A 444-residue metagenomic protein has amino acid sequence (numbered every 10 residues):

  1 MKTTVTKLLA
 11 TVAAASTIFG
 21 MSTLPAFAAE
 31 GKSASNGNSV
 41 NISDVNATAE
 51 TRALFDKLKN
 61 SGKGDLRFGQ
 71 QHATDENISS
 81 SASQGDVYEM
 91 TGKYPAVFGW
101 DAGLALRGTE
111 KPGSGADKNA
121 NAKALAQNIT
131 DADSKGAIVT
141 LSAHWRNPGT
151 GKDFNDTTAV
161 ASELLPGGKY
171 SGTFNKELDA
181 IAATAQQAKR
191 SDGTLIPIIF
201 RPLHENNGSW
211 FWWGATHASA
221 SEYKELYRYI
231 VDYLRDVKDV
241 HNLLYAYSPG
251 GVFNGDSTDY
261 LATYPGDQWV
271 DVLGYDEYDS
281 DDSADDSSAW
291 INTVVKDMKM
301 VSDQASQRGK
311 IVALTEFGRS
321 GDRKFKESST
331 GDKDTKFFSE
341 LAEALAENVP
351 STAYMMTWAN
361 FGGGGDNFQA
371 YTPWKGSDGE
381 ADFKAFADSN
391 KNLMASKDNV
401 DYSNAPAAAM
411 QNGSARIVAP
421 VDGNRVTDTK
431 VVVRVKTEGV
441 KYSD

Functional and structural regions predicted by a protein language model:
K2, F19-S35: Sec-dependent signal peptide cleavage junction
G31-L104: Boundary/entry segment of secreted carbohydrate-active catalytic domains
G62-A73, I78, K310-Q411: Substrate-binding cleft of secreted/luminal carbohydrate-active enzymes
Q70-Q71, R201-L203, Y227-T258, G309-D322 (+2 more regions): Aromatic-lined carbohydrate-recognition surfaces of secreted/lumenal glycan-active proteins
S79-V87, K123-A126, A183-T184, G251-P265 (+2 more regions): Alpha-helical scaffolding within the catalytic cores of extracellular/periplasmic polymer-degrading hydrolases
F98-W100, Y260-I291, W358: Aromatic- and acid-rich polysaccharide-binding/catalytic face of secreted or lumenal carbohydrate-active enzymes
G103, R107-D236, V240: Substrate-binding cleft of extracellular glycoside hydrolase catalytic domains
V400-V431, E438: Short, compositionally biased P/S/T/A/G/V-rich stretches that sit at domain boundaries
